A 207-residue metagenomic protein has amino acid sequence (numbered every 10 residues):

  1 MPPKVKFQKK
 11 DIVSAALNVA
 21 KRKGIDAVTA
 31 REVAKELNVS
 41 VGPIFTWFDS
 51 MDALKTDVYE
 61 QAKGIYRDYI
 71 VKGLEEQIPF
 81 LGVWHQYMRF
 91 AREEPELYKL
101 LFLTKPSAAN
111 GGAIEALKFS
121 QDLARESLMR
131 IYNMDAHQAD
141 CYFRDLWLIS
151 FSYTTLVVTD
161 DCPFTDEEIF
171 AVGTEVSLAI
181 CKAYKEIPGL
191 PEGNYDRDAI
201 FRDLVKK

Functional and structural regions predicted by a protein language model:
M1-K23, A30-E32, E36, A53-T56: Basic, helix-initiating cap at the start of DNA-binding domains
I12-A20, A62, Y66, Y87 (+1 more regions): Short hydrophobic clusters on alpha-helical segments that form packing/core surfaces in small helical domains
A20, A53-A62, I70, L101 (+1 more regions): Alpha-helical DNA-contacting segments of helix-turn-helix folds
L37-F48: Short hydrophobic/aromatic patch on the recognition helix
T56, E60-G82, S120-I131: Amphipathic alpha-helical linker/stalk segments
L81-L103, N110-L117, W147-S150, T154: Helical hydrophobic small-molecule/effector-binding pocket
A108-N133, D140-D145, F151, A171-K182: Amphipathic alpha-helical packing segments from all-alpha helical-bundle domains
E126-R130, P163-K207: C-terminal peripheral helix-coil segments that are non-catalytic and often amphipathic
